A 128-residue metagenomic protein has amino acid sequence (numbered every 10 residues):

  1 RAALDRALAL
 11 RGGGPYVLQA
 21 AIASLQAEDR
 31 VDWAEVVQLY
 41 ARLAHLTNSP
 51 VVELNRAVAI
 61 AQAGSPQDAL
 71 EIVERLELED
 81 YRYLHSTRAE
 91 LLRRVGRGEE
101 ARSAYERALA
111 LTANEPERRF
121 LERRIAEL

Functional and structural regions predicted by a protein language model:
R1-A41: Amphipathic helix-loop-helix modules that constitute alpha-helical solenoid scaffolds
R11, T47, L76-D80, T112-E115 (+1 more regions): Alpha-helical junction/boundary sensor with strong preference for TPR arrays
G12-V17, A21, D29, S49-E53 (+3 more regions): Residues that mark the junctions of alpha-helical repeat units in TPR/alpha-solenoid scaffolds
Q19, A23, N55, A59 (+3 more regions): "A position-specific structural signal for the A-helix of alpha-solenoid helical repeats
R30-V31, A63, V95: Structural motif corresponding to the intra-repeat A-B loop/turn of tetratricopeptide repeats
P66, G98-P116, A126: TPR/TPR-like (Sel1-like) alpha-helical repeat modules
